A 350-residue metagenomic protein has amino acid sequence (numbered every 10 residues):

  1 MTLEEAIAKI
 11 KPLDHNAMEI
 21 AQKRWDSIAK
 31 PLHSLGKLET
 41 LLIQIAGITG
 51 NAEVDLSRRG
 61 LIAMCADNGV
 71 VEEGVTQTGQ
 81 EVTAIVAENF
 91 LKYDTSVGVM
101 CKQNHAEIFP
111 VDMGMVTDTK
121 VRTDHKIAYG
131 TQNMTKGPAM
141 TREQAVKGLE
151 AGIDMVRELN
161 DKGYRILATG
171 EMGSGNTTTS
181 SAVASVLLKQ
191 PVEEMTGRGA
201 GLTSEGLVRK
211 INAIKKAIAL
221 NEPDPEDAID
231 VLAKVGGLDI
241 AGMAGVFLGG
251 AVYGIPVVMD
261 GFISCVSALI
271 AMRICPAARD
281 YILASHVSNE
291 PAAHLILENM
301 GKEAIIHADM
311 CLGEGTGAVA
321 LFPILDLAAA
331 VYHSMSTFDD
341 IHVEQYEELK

Functional and structural regions predicted by a protein language model:
T2-K350: N-terminal loops that bind phosphate or other acidic moieties and the adjacent beta-alpha structural core
